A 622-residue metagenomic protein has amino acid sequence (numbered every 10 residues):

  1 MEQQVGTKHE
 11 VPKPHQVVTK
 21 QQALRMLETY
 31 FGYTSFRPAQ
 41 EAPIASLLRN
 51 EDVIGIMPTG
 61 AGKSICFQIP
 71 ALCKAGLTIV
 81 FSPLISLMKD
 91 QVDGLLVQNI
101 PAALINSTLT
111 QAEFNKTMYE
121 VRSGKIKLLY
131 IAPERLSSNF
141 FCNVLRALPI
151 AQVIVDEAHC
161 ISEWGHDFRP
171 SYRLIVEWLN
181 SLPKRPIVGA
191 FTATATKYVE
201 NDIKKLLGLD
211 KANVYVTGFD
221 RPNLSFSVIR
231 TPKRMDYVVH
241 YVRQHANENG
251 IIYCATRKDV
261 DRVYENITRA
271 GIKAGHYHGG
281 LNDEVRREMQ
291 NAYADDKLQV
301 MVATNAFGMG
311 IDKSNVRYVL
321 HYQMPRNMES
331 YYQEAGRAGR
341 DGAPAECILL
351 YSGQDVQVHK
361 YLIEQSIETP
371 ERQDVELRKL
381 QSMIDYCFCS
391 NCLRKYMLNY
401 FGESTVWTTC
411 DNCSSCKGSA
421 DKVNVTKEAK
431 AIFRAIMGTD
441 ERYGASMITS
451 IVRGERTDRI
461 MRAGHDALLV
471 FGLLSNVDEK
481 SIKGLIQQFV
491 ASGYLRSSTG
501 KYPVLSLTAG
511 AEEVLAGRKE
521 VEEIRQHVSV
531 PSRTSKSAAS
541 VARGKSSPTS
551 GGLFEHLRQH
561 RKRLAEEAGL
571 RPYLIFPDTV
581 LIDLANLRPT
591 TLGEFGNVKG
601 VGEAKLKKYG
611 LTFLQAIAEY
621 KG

Functional and structural regions predicted by a protein language model:
M1-A23, E376-L377, T405-G622: Accessory DNA-binding and partner-docking regions appended to nucleic-acid-acting proteins, especially the terminal
K8, P14-V17, Q21-Y30, T34-P38 (+5 more regions): Helicase motor core with emphasis on the C-terminal RecA-like subdomain
L47, V242, Y293, C387 (+2 more regions): Short helix-to-turn junction characteristic of helix-turn-helix DNA-binding domains, especially the helix
K184, A246, S390, E441 (+1 more regions): Flexible coil/turn residues that form the inter-helical turn or adjacent wing/linker of helix-turn-helix
E346, Y396, T409-N412: The −1 position to Zn-ligating cysteines in a subset of zinc-ribbon hairpins
E371-F401: Short, charged low-complexity linear segments at domain edges
